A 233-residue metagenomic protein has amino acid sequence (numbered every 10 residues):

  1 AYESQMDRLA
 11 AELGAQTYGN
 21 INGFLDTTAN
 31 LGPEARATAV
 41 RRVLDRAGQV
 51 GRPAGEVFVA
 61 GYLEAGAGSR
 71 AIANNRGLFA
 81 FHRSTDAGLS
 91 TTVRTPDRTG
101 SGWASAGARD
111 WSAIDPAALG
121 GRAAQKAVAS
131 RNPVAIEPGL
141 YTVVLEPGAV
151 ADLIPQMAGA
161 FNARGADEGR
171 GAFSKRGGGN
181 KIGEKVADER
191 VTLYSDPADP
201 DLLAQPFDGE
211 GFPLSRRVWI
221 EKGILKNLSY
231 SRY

Functional and structural regions predicted by a protein language model:
A1-Q205, E210-R216, E221-I224: Active-site bordering "gate/hinge" segments that shape substrate access to catalytic or cofactor-binding pockets
I224-Y233: C-terminal, non-catalytic macromolecule-binding modules
